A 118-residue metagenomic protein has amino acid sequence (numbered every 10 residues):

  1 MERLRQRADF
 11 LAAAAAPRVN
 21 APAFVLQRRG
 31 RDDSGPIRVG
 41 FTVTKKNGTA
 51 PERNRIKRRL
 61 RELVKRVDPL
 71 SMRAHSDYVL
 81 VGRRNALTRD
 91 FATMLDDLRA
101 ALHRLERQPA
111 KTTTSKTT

Functional and structural regions predicted by a protein language model:
M1-T118: Positively charged, solvent-exposed patches that mediate nucleic-acid binding
